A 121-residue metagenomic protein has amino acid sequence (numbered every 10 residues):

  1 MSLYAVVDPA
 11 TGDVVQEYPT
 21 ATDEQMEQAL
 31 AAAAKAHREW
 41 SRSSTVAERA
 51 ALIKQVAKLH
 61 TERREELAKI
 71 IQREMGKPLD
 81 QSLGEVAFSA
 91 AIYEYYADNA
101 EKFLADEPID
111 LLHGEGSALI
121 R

Functional and structural regions predicted by a protein language model:
M1-S117: N-terminal Rossmann-like NAD(P)+-binding subdomain of aldehyde/semialdehyde dehydrogenases
